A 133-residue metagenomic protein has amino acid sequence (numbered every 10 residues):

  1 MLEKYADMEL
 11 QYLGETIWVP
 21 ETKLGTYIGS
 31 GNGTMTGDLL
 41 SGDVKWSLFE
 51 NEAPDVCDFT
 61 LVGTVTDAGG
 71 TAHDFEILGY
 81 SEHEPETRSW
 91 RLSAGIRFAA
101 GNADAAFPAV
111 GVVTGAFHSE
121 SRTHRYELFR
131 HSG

Functional and structural regions predicted by a protein language model:
M1-G133: Beta-strand-enriched cores of mature, soluble protein domains
